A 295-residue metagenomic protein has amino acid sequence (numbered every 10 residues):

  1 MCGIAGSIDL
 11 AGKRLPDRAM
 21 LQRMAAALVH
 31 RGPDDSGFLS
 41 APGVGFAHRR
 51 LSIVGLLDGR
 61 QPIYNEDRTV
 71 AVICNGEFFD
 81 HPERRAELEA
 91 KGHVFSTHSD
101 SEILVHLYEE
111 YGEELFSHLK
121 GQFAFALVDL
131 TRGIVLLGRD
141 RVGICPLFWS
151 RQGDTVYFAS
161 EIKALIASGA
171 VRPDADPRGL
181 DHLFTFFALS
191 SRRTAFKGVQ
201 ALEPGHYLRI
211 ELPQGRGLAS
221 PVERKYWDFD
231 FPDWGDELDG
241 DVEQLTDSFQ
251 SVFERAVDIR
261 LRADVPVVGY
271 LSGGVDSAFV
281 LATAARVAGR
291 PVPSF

Functional and structural regions predicted by a protein language model:
M1-F295: Cysteine-centered catalytic environments shared across enzyme families
